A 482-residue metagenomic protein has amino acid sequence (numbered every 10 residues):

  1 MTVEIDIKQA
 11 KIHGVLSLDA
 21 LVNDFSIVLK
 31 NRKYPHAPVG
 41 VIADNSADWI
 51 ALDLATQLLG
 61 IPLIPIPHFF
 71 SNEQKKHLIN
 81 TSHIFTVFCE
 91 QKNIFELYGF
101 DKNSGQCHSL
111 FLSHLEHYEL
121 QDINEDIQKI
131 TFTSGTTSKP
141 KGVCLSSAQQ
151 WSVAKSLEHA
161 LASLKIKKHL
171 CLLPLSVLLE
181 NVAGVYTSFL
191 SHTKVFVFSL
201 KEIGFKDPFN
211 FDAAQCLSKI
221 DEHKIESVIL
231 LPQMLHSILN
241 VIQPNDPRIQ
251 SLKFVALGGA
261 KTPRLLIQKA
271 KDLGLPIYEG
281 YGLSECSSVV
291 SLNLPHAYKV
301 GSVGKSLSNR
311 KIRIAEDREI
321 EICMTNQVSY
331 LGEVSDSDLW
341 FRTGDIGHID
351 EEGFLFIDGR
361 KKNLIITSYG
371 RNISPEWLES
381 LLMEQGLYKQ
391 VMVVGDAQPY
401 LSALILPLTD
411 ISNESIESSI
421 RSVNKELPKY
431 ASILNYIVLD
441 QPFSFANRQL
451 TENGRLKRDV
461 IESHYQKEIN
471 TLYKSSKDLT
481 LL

Functional and structural regions predicted by a protein language model:
G14-L16, Q128-K155: Conserved AMP-binding A3 loop
I27-F70, L172: Conserved AMP-binding/adenylate-forming
H114-F132, K139, A162-H169: Conserved pre-ATP/AMP-binding loop-to-beta segment of ANL
W151-K168, L175-S227, P232-H236, N240-Q243: Conserved AMP-binding/adenylation subdomain of ANL enzymes
S191-K194, I225-I229, L239-Y298, K389: Gly/Ser/Thr-rich phosphate-binding loop
S302, S306, A315-W340, F354 (+1 more regions): Conserved ATP/PPi-binding loop(s) of AMP-dependent carboxylate-activating enzymes
R318, I346-A431, P442, N447: AMP-binding/adenylate-forming catalytic core of the ANL superfamily
Q390-V393, N424-L482: Conserved C-terminal "lid"/linker of ANL adenylate-forming enzymes
